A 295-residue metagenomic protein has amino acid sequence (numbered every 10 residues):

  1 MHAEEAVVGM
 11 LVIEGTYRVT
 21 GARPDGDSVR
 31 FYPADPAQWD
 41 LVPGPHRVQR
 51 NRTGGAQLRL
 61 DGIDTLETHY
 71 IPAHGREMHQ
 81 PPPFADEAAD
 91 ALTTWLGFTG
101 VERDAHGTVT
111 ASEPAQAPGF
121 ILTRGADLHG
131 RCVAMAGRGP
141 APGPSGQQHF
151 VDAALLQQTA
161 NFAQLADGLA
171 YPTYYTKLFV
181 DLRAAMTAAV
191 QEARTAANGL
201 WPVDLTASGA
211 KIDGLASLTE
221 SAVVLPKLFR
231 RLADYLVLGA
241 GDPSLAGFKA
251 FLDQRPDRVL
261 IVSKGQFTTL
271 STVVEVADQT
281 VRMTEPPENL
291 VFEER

Functional and structural regions predicted by a protein language model:
M1-R295: Small beta-barrel nucleic-acid-binding modules, primarily SNase/OB-fold domains and secondarily Tudor-like barrels
